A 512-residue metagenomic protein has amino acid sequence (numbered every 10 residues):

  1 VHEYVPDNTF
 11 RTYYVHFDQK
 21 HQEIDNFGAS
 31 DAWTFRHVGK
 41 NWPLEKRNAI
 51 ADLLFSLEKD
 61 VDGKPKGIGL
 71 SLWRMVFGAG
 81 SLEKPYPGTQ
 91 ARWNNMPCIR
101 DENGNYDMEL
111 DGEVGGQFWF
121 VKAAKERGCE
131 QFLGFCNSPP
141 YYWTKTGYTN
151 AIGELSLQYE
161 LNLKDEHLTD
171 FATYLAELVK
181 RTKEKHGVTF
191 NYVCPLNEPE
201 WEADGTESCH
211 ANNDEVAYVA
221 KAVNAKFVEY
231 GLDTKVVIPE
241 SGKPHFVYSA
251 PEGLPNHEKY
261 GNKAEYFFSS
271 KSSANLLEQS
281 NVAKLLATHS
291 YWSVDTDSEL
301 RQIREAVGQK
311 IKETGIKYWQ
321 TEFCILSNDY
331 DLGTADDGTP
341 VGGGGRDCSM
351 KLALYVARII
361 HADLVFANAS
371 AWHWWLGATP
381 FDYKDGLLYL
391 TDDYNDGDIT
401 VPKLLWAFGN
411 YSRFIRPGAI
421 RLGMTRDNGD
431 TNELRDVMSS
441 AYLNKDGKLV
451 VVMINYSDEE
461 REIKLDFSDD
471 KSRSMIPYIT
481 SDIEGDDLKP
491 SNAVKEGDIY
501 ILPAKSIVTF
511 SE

Functional and structural regions predicted by a protein language model:
Y4-F190, G205-A217, K221, A225: N-terminal catalytic cores of secreted or lumenal carbohydrate-active enzymes
D25-D31, S71-F77, S81, Q131-F135 (+7 more regions): Structural recognition of the beta-strand scaffold that forms the well-ordered cores of secreted hydrolase catalytic
A79, S138-P140, P199-W201, E240-P244 (+3 more regions): Active-site-proximal loop/turn and secondary-structure-junction residues that shape catalytic pockets, frequently
H210-I359: Noncatalytic carbohydrate-binding groove/subsite architecture in carbohydrate-active enzymes
Q320-R413, L422-D430: Aromatic/acidic polysaccharide-binding cleft in carbohydrate-active enzymes
G429-S472, K505: Carbohydrate-binding surface patches
S468-D487: Solvent-exposed beta-hairpin/edge-strand motifs
P490-E512: C-terminal beta-strand-rich structural cap/linker in extracellular carbohydrate-active enzymes
